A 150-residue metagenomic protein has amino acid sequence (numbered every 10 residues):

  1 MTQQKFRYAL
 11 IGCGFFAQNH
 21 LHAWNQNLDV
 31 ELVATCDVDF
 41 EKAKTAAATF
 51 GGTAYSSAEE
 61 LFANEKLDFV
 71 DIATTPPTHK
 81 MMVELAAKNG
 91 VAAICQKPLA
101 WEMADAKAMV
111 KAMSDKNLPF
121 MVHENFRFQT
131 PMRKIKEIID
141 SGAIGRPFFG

Functional and structural regions predicted by a protein language model:
M1-F50: N-terminal Rossmann-like dinucleotide-binding module
G12, K97, G142: Conserved G/P- and acidic residue-centered "switch" motifs that form tight phosphate/ATP-binding loops in soluble
N19, A23, T45, E60 (+5 more regions): Alpha-helical elements of Rossmann-like donor-binding domains used by nucleotide-donor carbohydrate transfer enzymes
A23, N27, A46-T49, L85-N89 (+2 more regions): Alpha-helical structural signal in soluble globular domains
N27-L28, N64-E65, Q129: Acidic-histidine catalytic/liganding microenvironments
V30, D68, V91, K116-P119 (+1 more regions): Short, well-ordered coil/turn segments that N-cap beta-strands
G52-A112: Beta-loop-alpha module in the N-terminal Rossmann-like domain of NAD(P)-dependent dehydrogenases, especially those
A100-G150: A contiguous active-site-proximal alpha/beta segment in oxidoreductase catalytic domains
